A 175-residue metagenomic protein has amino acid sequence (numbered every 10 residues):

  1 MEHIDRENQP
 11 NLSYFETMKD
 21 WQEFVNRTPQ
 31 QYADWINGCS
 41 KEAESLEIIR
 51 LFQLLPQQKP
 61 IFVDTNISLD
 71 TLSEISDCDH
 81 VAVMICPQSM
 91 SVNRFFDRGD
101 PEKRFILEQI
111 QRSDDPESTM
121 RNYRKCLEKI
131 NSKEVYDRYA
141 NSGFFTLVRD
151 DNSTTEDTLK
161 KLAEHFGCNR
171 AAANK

Functional and structural regions predicted by a protein language model:
M1, E7, I85-S89: Short, acidic/turn-prone active-site loops that include or flank metal/cofactor- and phosphate-binding residues
E2-P60, I67: ATP-dependent small-molecule kinase phosphotransfer cores that center on conserved nucleotide phosphate-binding segments
H3, V81-V83, T146-V148: Conserved beta-strand scaffold positions in the cores of enzyme catalytic domains, especially in NTP/NDP-utilizing
I67-L69, C86-V92, S153: Conserved nucleotide-binding/hydrolysis micro-motifs of P-loop NTPases
T71-C78, A140: Short loop/helix-cap segments at secondary-structure boundaries that form the rim of catalytic
S76-D114: Conserved phosphate-donor/acceptor-positioning beta-strand/loop module used by diverse small-molecule
K103-E156: Small-molecule kinase domains that catalyze NTP-dependent phosphoryl transfer to phosphate-bearing small molecules
K161-N169: C-terminal alpha-helix
